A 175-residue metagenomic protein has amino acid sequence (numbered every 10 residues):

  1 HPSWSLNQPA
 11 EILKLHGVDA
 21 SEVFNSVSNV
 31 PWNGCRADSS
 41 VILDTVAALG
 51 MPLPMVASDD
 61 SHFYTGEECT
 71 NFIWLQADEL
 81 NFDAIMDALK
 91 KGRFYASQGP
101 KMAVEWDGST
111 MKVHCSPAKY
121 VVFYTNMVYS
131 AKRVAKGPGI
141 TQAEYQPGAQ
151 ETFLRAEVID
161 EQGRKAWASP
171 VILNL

Functional and structural regions predicted by a protein language model:
P2-S3: Extracytoplasmic mature domains of secreted/periplasmic and thylakoid-lumen proteins
L6-L175: Charged catalytic cores and adjacent phosphate/nucleic-acid-binding surfaces used for phosphate/nucleic-acid chemistry
